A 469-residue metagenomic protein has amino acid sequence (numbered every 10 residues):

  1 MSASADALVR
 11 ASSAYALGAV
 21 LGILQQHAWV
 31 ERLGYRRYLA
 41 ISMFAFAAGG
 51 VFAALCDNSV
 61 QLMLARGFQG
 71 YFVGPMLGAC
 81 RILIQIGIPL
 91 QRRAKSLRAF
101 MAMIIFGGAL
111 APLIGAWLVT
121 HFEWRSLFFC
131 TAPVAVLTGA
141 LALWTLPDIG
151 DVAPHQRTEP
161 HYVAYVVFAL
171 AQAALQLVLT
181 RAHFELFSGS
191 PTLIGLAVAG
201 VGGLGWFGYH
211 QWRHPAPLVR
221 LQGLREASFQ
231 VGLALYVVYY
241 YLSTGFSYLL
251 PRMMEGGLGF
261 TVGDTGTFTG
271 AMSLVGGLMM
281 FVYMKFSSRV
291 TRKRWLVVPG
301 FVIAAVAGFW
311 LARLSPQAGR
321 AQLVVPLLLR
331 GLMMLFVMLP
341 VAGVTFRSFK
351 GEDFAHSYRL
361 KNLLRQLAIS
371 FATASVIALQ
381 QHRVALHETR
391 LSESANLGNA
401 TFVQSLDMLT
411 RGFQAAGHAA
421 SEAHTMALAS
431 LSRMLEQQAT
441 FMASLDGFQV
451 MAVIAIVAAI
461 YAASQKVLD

Functional and structural regions predicted by a protein language model:
A5-A14, H27, P191, A216-V384: 12-transmembrane solute porter fold
L8, Y38, S96, L127-C130 (+5 more regions): Alpha-helical transmembrane segments of multi-pass secondary-active solute transporters
A16, I23-A164: Helix-loop-helix hairpins in multi-pass membrane proteins, especially solute transporters
L39-A45, G49, A65, F72 (+6 more regions): Residue-level signature of the transmembrane alpha-helical cores of Major Facilitator Superfamily-type secondary
A48-L55, L137-L141, G202-W206, L278 (+2 more regions): Transmembrane-helix signature of multi-pass solute transporters
G107-V119, E123, L179, P251 (+2 more regions): Small-residue (Gly/Pro/Ala) motifs that create kinks and tight helix-helix packing interfaces
T120-A234, Y239-L242: Hydrophobic transmembrane-helix bundles of small-molecule transporters
R365-K466: Hydrophobic transmembrane architecture of multi-pass small-molecule transporters
